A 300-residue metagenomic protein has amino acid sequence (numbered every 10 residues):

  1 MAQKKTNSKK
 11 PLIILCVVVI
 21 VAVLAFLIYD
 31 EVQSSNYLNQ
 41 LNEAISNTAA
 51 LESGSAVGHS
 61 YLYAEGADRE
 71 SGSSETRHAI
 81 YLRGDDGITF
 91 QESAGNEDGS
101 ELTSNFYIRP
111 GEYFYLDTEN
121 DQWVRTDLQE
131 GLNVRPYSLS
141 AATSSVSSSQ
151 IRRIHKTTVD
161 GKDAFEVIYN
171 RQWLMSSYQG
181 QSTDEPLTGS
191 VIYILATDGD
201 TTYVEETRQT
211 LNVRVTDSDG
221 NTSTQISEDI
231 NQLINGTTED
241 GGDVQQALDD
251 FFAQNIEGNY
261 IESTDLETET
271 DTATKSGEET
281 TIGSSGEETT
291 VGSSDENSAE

Functional and structural regions predicted by a protein language model:
A2-G84, D243-E296, E300: N-terminal leader/targeting segments and the immediate start of mature chains
S34-Y37, G111-T183: Flexible, processing/modification-adjacent segments and terminal tails in exported/periplasmic/extracellular proteins
N47, H78-R83, N105-Y107, S149-T158 (+1 more regions): Short, exposed beta-strand/loop patches in secreted or surface proteins that constitute
L51-V57, D85-Q91, D160-I168, Y203-E206: Short, hydrophobic/aromatic-rich segments at coil-to-beta transitions
V57-Y63, Q91-S93, R109, T126 (+6 more regions): A structural detector for beta-sheet-dominated domains
R69-S71, S104, G180-E185: Short consensus segments that form the blades of beta-propeller domains, in both extracellular/periplasmic
E75-L139, N212-R214: An acidic-aromatic
N96-D98, D160-T270: Gly/Pro-enriched, hydrophobic low-complexity segments that function as extracytoplasmic propeptides/linkers
